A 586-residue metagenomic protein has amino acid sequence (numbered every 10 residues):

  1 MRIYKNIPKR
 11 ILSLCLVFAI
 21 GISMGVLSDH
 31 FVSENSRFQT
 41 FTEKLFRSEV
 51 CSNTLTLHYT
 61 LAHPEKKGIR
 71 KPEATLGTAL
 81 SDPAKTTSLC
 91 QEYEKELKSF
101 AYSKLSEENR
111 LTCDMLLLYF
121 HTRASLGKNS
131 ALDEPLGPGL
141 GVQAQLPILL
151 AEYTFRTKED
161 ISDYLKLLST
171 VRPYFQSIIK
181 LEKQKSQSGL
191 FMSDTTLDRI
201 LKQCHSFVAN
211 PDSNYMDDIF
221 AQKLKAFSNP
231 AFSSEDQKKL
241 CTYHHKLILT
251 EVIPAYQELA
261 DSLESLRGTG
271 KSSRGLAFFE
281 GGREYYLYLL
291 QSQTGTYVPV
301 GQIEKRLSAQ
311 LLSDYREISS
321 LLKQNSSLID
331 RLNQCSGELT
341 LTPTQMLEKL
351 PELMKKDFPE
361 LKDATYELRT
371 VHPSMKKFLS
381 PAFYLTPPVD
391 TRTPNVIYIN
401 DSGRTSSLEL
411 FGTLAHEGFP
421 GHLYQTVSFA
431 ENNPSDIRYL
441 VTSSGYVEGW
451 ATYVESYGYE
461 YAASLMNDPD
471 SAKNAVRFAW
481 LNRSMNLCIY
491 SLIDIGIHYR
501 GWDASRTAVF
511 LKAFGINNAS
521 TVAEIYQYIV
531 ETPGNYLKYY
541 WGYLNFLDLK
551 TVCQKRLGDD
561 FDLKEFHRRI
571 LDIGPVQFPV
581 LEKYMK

Functional and structural regions predicted by a protein language model:
M1-I7: N-terminal Lys/Arg-rich, disordered targeting/topogenic segments
I7-K586: N-terminal maturation segment of proteins
